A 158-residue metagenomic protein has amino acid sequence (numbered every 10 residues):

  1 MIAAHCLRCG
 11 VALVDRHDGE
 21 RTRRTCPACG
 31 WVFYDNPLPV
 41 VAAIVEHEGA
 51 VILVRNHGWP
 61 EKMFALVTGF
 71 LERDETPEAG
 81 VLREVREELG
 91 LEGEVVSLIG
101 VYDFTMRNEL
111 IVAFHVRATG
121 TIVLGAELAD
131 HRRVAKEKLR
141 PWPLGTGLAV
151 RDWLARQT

Functional and structural regions predicted by a protein language model:
M1-A42: Acidic, metal-coordinating catalytic segment for phosphate/diphosphate chemistry, firing primarily on the Nudix
R8, T25, I52-L53, A65 (+2 more regions): Conserved beta-strand segments that form the floor/walls of ligand-binding pockets within enzyme and binding domains
R16-H17, E92-G100: A short coil-to-beta-strand element that immediately follows conserved catalytic motifs
P39-V41, G49, L110-V112, A129: Change "...and in nucleic-acid phosphodiester-cleaving endonucleases..." to "...and in nucleic-acid processing enzymes
E46-E87: Conserved Nudix-box catalytic region and its N-terminal flanking loop in Nudix hydrolases and closely related
G69, R83, V96, V134-E137: Structural detector for helix-capping/boundary residues
G100-L124, R132, K136: Active-site-adjacent beta-strand/loop module that shapes the phosphate/pyrophosphate-binding cleft
L124-A155: NUDIX/MutT-family hydrolases
